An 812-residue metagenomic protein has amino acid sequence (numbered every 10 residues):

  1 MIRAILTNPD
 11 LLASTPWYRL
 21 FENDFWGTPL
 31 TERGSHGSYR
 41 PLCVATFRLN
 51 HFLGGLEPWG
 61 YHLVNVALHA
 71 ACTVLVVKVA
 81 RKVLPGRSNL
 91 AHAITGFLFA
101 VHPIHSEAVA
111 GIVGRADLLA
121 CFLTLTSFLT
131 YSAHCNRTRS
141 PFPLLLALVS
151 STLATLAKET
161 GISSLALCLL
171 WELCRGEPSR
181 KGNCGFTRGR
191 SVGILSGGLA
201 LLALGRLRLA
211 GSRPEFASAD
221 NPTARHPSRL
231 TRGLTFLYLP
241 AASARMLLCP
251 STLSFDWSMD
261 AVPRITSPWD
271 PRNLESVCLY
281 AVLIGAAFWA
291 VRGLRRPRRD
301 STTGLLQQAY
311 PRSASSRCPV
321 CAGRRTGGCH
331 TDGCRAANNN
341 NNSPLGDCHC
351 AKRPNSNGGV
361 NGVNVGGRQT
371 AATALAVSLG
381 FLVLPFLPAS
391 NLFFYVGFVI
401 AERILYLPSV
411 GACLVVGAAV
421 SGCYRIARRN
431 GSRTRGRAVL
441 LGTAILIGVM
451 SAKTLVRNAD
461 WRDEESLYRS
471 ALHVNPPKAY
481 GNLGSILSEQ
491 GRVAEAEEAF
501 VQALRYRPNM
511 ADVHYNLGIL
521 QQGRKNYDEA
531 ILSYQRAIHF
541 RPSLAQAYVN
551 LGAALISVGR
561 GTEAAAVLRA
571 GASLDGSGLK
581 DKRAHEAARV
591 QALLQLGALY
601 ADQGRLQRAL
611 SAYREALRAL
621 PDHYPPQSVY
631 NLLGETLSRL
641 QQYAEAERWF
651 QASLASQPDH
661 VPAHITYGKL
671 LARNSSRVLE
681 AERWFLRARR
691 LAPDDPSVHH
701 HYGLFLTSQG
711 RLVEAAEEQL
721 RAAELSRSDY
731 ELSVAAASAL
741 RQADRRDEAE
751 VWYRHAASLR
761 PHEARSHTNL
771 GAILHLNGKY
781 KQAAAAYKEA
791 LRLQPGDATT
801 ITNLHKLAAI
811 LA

Functional and structural regions predicted by a protein language model:
M1-N338, N342-G559, A588-Q591, Q595 (+1 more regions): Polytopic membrane enzymes that build or remodel cell-surface glycoconjugates and lipids
G34-S35, F52, G233, V396 (+13 more regions): Generic anion/oxyanion-binding catalytic loop in active/binding sites
D460-S466, Q490-Q502, G523-R536, S557-D575 (+10 more regions): Structural signature of tandem alpha-helical TPR/SEL1-like repeats, specifically the intra-repeat loop/turn
S470-P477, N509, S543, S577-G578 (+6 more regions): Short coil loop/turn residues that delineate tetratricopeptide repeat
V474, Y506, F540, L574 (+7 more regions): Structural marker of alpha-solenoid helical repeat scaffolds
K478-E489, D512-G523, Q546-S557, K582 (+7 more regions): Conserved alpha-helical positions within TPR/SEL1-like repeat arrays
A735, Q742-N803: Ankyrin-repeat and related helical/solenoid repeat scaffolds used for protein-protein interactions
